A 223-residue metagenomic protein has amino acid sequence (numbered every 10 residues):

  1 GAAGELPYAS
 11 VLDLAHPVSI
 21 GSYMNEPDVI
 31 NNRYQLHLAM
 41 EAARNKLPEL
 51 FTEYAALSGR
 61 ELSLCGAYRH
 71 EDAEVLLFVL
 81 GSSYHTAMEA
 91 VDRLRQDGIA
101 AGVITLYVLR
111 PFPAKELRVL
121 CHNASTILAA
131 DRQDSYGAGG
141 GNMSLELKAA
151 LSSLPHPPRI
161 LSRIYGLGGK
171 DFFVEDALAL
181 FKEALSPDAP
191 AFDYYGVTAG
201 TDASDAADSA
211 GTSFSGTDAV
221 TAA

Functional and structural regions predicted by a protein language model:
G1-G66: Conformationally flexible catalytic loops at phosphate/diphosphate-handling active centers
G1-V18, C121-L128, D134, A138-S144: Terminal amphipathic helices with adjacent charged low-complexity linkers/tails
K46-L62, V79-A87, L106-P113: A general structural motif
L64, E71-I99, F112-V119: Redox- and metal-dependent alpha/beta enzyme cores, enriched for Fe-S-associated oxidoreductases and cofactor-handling
E89-G98, R118-H122, S144-K148, S152 (+1 more regions): Short, solvent-exposed amphipathic alpha-helical segments in soluble enzyme and RNA/protein-processing domains
R110-E116, K170-V174: Structural motif
D131-A223: Peripheral docking tails and interdomain loops at the edges of cofactor- or intermediate-handling domains
